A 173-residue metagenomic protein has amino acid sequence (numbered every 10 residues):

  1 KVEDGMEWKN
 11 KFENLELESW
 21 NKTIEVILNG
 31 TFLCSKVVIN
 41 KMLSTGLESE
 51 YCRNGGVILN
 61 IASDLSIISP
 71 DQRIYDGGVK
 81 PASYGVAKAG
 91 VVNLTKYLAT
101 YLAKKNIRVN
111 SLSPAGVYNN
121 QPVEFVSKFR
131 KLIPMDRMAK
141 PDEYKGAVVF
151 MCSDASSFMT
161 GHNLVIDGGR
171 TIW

Functional and structural regions predicted by a protein language model:
K1-F12, E16-N21, Q72, F129: Substrate-binding pocket helix/loop in short-chain dehydrogenase/reductase
K9, E13-L33, L59, Y84-V86 (+2 more regions): Catalytic Tyr-X3-Lys loop
K22-C52, L65-S66, A99-T100, K104 (+1 more regions): Amphipathic alpha-helical dimer-interface segment in Rossmann-like NAD(P)H-dependent oxidoreductases
G30, R53, S69-G90, K145: The catalytic Tyr-X3-Lys active-site helix of short-chain dehydrogenase/reductase
G30-S35, V57, I67, V91 (+2 more regions): Conserved internal alpha-helix within the Rossmann fold of NAD(P)-dependent oxidoreductases
A103-R108, M159-G161: Short, small/polar-rich loop/turn modules that mediate ligand/substrate recognition or access, typified
I133-Y144, A155: A conserved structural motif in NAD(P)-dependent oxidoreductases
V149, T160-W173: Short C-terminal tail/terminal secondary-structure segment of NAD(P)H-dependent dehydrogenase/reductase domains
